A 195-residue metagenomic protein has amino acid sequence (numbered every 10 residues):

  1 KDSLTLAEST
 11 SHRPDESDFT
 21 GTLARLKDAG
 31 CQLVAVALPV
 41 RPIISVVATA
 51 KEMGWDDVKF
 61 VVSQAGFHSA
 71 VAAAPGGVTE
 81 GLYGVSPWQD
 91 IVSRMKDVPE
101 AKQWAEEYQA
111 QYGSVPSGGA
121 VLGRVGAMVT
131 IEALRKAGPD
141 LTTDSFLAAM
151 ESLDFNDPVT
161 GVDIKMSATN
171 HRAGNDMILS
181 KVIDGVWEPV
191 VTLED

Functional and structural regions predicted by a protein language model:
K1, A24-C31, A48-W55, Q109-G113 (+2 more regions): Sec-exported extracytoplasmic/periplasmic mature domains
K1-M53, M95: Extracellular/periplasmic Venus flytrap/periplasmic-binding protein
A7-S9, L33-L38, V58-Q64, G81-V85 (+1 more regions): Structural recognition of the beta-strand scaffold that forms the well-ordered cores of secreted hydrolase catalytic
S11-D18, A35-P42, S63, S93-K96 (+3 more regions): Extracytoplasmic/periplasmic, Sec-exported soluble proteins
D18-G21, R25, R41-S45, T49 (+6 more regions): Extracytoplasmic/secreted proteins, especially bacterial periplasmic and envelope-associated proteins
K27-A29, E52-W55, A74-V78, L141 (+1 more regions): Extracellular/periplasmic catalytic domains that process cell-envelope and extracellular macromolecules
A50-G123, P189-E194: Extracellular/periplasmic periplasmic-binding protein-like sensory domains
G113-A120, I131-W187: Segments of small-molecule ligand-sensing domains
